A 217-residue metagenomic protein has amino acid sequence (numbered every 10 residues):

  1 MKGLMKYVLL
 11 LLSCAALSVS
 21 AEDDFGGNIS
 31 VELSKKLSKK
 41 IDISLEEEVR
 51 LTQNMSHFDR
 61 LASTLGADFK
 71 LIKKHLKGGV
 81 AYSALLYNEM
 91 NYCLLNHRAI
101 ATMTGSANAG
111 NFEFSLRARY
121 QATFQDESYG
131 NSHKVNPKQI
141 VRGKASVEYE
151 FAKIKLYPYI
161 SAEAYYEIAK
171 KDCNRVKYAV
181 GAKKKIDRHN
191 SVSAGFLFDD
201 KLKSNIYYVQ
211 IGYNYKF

Functional and structural regions predicted by a protein language model:
M1-E22, F217: Cleavable N-terminal export/targeting peptides
S20-G79, L85-L86: Start-of-domain marker
F25-G27, D59-S63, L95-A99, V135-V141 (+2 more regions): Residues that define the transmembrane beta-barrel architecture of outer-membrane proteins
V31-K35, L65-F69, A101-A107, Y120 (+3 more regions): Residues on the lipid-exposed face of transmembrane beta-strands in outer-membrane beta-barrel proteins
K40-L45, K74-G78, G110-F114, K153-Y157 (+1 more regions): Repeated loop/turn-to-beta-strand initiation elements of outer-membrane beta-barrel proteins
E47-Q53, L71-K73, Y82-N88, A107-A109 (+5 more regions): Transmembrane beta-strands of outer-membrane beta-barrel pores
E113-S161, Y215: Detector for outer-membrane/organellar transmembrane beta-barrel domains, recognizing the amphipathic beta-strand
I160, A169-F217: Predominantly the C-terminal beta-signal and adjacent terminal strand-loop region of outer-membrane beta-barrel
